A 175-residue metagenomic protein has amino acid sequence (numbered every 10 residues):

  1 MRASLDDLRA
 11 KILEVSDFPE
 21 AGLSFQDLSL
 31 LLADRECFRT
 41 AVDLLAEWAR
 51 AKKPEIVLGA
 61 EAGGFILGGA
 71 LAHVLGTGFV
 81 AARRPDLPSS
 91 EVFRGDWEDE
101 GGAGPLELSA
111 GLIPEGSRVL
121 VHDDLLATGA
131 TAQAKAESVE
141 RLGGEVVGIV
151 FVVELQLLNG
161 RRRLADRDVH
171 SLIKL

Functional and structural regions predicted by a protein language model:
M1-L175: PRPP-associated nucleotide enzymes
